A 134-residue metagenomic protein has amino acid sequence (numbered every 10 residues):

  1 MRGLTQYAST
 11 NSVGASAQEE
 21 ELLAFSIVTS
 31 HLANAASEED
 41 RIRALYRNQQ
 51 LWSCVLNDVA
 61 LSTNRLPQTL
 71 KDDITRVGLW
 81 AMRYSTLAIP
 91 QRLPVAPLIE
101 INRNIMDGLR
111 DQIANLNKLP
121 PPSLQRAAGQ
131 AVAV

Functional and structural regions predicted by a protein language model:
M1-L61, K71-V134: N-terminal intrinsically disordered, cationic/polar leader segments that include organellar targeting peptides
R65-L66: Short, charge-rich, low-complexity interaction segments located in flexible loops at or near secondary-structure
